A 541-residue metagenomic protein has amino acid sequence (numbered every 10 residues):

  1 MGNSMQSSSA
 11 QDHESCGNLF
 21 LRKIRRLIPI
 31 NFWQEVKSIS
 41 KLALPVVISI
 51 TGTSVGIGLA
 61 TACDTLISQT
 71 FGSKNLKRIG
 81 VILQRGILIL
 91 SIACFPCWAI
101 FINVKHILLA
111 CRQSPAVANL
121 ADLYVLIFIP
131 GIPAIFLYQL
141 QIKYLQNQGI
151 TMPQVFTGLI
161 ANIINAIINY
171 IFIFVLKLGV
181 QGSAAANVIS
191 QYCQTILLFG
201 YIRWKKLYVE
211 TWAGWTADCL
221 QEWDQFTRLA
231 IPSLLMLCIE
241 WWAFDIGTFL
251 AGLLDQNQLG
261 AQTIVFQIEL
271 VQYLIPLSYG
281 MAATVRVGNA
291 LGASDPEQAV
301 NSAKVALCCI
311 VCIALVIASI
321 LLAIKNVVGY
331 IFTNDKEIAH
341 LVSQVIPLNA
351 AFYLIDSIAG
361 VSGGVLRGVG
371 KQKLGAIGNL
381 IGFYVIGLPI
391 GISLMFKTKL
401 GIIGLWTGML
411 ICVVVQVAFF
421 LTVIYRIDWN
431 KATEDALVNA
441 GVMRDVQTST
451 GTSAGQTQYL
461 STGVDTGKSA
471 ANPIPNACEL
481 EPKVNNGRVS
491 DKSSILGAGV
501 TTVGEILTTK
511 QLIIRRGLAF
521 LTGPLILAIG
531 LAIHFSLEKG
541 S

Functional and structural regions predicted by a protein language model:
M1-A43, I67-A134, N162-I167, I173-I231 (+2 more regions): Short alpha-helical transmembrane segments in multi-pass integral membrane proteins
K41-S49, Y138, A161, S190-Q194 (+4 more regions): Transmembrane helical elements of multi-pass membrane transporters/channels
I50, S54, C94, F128-I132 (+12 more regions): Residue-level hotspots within the lipid-embedded alpha helices of multi-pass solute transporters
I50-W98, I102, Y138-N147, T151-Q154 (+3 more regions): Small-residue-rich hydrophobic transmembrane alpha-helices
Q141-G149, N169-L178: Membrane-water interface regions at transmembrane-helix termini and the short interhelical loops of multi-pass membrane
T151-P153, G179-V180, N257-Q258, Q372-K373 (+1 more regions): Membrane-helix interface segments
P153-T157, G182-A186, I377-G378, T407: Hydrophobic alpha-helical membrane segments of integral membrane proteins
G360, I386-M395, G499: Transmembrane alpha-helical segments of integral membrane proteins
